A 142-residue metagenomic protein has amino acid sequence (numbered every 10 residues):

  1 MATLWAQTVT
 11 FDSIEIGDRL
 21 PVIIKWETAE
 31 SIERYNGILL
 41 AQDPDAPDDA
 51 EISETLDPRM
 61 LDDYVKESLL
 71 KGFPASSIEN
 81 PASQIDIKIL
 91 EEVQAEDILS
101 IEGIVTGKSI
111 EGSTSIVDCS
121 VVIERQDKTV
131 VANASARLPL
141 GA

Functional and structural regions predicted by a protein language model:
M1-D18, I89, V93-A142: HotDog/MaoC-like acyl-thioester-processing domains
M1-N80: Hot-dog-fold acyl-thioester-processing enzymes
N80-A82, T114: Short secondary-structure junction motifs
